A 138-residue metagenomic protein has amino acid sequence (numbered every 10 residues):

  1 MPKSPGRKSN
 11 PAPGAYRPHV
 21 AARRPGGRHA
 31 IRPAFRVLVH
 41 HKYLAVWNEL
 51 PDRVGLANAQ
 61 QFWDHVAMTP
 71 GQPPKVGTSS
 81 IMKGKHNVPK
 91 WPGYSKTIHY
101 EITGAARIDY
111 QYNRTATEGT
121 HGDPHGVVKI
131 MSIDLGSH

Functional and structural regions predicted by a protein language model:
M1-A106, N113-H138: Basic, Lys/Arg-enriched alpha-helical interface segments
